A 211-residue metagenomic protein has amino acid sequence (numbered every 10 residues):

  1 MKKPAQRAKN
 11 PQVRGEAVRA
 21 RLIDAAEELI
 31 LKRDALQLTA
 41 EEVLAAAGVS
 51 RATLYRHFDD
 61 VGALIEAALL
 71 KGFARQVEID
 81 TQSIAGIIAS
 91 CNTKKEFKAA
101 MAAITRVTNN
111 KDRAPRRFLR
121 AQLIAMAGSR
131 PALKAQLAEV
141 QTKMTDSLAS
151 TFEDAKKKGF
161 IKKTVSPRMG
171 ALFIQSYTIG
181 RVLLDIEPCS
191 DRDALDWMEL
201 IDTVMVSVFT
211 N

Functional and structural regions predicted by a protein language model:
M1-A17: N-terminal intrinsically disordered/low-complexity leader segments
A20, D24, F118-A121: Short alpha-helical elements of helix-turn-helix
R21, A25-A67, K71: Helix-turn-helix
D59-A63, A67, I88, N92 (+2 more regions): Residues in soluble alpha-helical coiled-coils and helical-bundle/repeat scaffolds
A67, E78-P115, P167, I174: Hydrophobic alpha-helical connector segments
V77-E78, Q82, K111-A121, P131-K158 (+1 more regions): Amphipathic alpha-helical packing segments from all-alpha helical-bundle domains
A103-K111, L119-S129, T203-V208: Helix-loop "lid/cap" segments that line or gate small-molecule binding pockets
K134, A138, K156-M205: Hydrophobic/aromatic-rich alpha-helical bundle segments in the mid-to-C-terminal region
